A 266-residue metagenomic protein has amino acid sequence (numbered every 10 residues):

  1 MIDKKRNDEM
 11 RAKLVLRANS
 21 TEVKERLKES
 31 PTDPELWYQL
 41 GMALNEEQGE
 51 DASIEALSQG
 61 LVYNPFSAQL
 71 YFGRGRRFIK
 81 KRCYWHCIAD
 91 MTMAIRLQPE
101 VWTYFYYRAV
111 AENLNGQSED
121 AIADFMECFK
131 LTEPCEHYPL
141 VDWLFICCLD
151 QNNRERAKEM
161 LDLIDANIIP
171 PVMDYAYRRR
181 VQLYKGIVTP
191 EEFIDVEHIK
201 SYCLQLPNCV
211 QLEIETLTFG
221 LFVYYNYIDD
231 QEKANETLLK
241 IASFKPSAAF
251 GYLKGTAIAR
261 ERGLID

Functional and structural regions predicted by a protein language model:
V23-K24, L57, Y84, M91 (+2 more regions): Hydrophobic/aromatic packing residues within the alpha-helices of TPR/SEL1-like helical repeat arrays
E25-R26, Q59-G60, M93-A94, E127-C128 (+2 more regions): Canonical positions in the second alpha-helix
E29, Y63, L97, L131-E133 (+3 more regions): Structural marker of alpha-solenoid helical repeat scaffolds
E35, Q69, W102-T103, V110 (+5 more regions): Start-of-helix register in tetratricopeptide repeats
M42, R76, V110, I146-L149 (+2 more regions): Residue-level recognition of tetratricopeptide repeat
